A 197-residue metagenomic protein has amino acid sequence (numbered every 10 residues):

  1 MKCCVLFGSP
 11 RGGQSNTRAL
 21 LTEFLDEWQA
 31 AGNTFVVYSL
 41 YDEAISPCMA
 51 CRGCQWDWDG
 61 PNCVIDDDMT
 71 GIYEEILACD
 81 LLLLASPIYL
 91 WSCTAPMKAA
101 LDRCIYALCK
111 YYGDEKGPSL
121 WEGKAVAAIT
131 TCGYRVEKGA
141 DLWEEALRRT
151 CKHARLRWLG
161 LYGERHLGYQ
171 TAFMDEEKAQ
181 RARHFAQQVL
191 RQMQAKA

Functional and structural regions predicted by a protein language model:
M1-S86, L90-C109, G113, L167-A197: N-terminal beta1-alpha1-beta2 submodule of the flavodoxin-like/Rossmannoid cofactor-binding fold
Y112-L159: Short, glycine-/small-residue-rich phosphate/pyrophosphate-handling segment
G160-R165: Beta-strand-loop-alpha "switch" segments that mediate conformational coupling across diverse proteins
